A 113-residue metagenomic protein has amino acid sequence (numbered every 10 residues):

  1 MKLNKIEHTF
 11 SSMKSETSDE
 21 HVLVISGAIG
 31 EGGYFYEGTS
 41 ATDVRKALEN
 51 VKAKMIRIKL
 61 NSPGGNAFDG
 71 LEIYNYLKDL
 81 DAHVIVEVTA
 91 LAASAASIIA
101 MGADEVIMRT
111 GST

Functional and structural regions predicted by a protein language model:
M1-A95, M101-S112: N-terminal organellar transit peptides
